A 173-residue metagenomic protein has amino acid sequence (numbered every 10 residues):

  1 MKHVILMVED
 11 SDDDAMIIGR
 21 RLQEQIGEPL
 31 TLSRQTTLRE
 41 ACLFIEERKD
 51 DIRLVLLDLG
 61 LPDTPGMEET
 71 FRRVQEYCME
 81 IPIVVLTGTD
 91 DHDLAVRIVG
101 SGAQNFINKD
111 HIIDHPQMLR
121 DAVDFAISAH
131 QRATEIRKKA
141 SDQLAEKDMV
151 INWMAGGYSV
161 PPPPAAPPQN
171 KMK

Functional and structural regions predicted by a protein language model:
K2-L22, V55: Conserved acidic segment of CheY-like receiver
G19, R34-L54, P62: Acidic, metal-coordinating helix/loop segments flanking the phosphotransfer/catalytic sites of two-component signaling
L38, I52-V74, D90-H92: Conserved phosphotransfer microenvironments
L43, P65-E80, R97: Short amphipathic alpha-helix used as the core "switch/output" element in two-component signaling
P65-E69, T89-I107, I113: Alpha4 helix (beta4-alpha4-beta5 surface) of REC/receiver domains from two-component response regulators
P116-A133: Receiver (REC) domain switch/output surface
I127-S128, E135-K173: C-terminal output/effector regions of signal-responsive regulators
